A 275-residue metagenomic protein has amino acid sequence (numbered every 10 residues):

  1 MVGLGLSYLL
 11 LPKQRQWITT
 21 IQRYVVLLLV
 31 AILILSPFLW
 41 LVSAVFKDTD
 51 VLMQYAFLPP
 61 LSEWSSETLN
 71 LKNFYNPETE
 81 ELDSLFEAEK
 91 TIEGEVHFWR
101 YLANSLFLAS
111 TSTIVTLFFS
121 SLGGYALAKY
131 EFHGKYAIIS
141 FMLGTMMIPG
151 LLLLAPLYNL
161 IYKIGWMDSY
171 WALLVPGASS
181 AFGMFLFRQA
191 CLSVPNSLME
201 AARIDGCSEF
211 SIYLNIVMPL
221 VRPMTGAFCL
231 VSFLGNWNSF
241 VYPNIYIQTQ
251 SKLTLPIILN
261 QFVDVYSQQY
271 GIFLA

Functional and structural regions predicted by a protein language model:
M1-S7: Membrane-embedded alpha-helical segments of integral membrane proteins
L10-A275: A structural signal for multi-pass alpha-helical bundles of membrane permease subunits that mediate small-molecule
